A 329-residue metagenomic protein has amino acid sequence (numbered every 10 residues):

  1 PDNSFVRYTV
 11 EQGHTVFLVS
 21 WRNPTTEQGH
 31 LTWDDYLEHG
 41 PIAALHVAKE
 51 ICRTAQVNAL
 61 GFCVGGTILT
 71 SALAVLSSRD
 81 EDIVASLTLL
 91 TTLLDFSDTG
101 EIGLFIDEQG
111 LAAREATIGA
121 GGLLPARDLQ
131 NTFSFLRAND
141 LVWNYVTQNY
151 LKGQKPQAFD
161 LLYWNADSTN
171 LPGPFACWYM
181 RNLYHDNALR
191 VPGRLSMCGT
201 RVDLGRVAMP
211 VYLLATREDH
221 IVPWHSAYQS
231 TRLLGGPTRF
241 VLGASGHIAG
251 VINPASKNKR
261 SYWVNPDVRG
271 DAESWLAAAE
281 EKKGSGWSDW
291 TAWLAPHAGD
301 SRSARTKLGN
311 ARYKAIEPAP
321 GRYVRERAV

Functional and structural regions predicted by a protein language model:
P1-E27: Short, surface-exposed "cap/lid" segments of acyl-processing enzymes
Q28-C52, I68: Alpha/beta-hydrolase active-site loop
E50, T54, I68, A72-W178 (+2 more regions): Alpha/beta-hydrolase-fold enzymes
G61-G65, L69: Gly/Ala-rich beta-loop-alpha elbow adjacent to hydrolase catalytic centers
V207, L213-A215, D219: Short beta-strand/loop motif that positions the catalytic acidic residue of the alpha/beta-hydrolase fold
E218-V222, H247-A249: Acidic catalytic loop of the alpha/beta-hydrolase fold
P223-L233, A244: Short alpha-helix in the alpha/beta-hydrolase fold that links the catalytic acid
R239-V329: Catalytic active-site module of serine/aspartate enzymes centered on a nucleophile-bearing elbow/loop
